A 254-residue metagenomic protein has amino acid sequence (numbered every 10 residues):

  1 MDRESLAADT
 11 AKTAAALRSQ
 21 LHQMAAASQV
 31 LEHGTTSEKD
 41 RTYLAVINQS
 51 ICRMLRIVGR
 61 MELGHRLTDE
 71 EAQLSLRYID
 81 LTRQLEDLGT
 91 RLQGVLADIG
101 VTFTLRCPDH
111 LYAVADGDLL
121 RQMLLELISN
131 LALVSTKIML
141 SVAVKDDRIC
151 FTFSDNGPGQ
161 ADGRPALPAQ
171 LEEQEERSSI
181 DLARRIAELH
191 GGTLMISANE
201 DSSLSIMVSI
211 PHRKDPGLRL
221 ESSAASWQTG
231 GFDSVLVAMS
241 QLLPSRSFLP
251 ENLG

Functional and structural regions predicted by a protein language model:
Q49-M54: Short alpha-helical segment of the dimerization/phosphotransfer core of two-component systems
D69-L74, Y112-A115, L119: Conserved micro-motifs of the catalytic ATP-binding
S75-R77, T102-L111: Conserved catalytic submotifs in the C-terminal HATPase_c
S75-T90: A conserved beta-strand-to-alpha-helix junction within the catalytic ATP-binding
K137-D147: Short beta-strand/loop element within the Bergerat-fold HATPase_c
C150-R177: Glycine-rich/acidic phosphate-handling loop/turn and adjacent ATP-lid/helix of nucleotide-binding kinase/ATPase domains
